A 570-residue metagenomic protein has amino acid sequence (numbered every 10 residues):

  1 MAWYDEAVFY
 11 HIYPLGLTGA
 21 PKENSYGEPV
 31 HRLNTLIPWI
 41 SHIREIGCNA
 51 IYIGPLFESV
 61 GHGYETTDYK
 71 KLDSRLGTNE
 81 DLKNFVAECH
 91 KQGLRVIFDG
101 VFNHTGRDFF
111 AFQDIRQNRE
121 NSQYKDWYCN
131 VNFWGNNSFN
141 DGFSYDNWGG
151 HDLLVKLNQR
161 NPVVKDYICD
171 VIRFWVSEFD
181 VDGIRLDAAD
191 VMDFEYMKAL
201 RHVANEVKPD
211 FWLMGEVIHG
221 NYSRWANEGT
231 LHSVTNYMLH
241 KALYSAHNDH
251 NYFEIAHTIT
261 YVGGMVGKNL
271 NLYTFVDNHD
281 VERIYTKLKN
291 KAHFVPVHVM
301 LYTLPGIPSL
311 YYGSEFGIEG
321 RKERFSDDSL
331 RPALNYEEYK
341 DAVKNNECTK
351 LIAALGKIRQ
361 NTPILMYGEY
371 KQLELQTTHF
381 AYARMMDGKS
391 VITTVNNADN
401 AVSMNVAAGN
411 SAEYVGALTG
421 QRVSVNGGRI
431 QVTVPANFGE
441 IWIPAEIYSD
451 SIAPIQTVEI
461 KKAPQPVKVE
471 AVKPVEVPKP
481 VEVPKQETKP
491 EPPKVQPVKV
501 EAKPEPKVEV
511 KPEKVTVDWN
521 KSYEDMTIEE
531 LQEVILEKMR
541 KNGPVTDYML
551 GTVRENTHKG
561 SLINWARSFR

Functional and structural regions predicted by a protein language model:
M1-Y52, E58, E88, F316-K511: Carbohydrate-interacting/catalytic domains
A2-F9, Y13-N49, L56-E178, L200-E206 (+1 more regions): Substrate-binding/active-site clefts of carbohydrate-active enzymes
E6, G47-N49, Q92-L94, D180-D182 (+4 more regions): Short, well-ordered coil/turn segments that N-cap beta-strands
I12, I43, I53, Y69 (+11 more regions): Conserved, mostly hydrophobic/aromatic
V86, H90, Q113-R116, S177 (+9 more regions): Active-site-proximal helices and loops of the catalytic beta/alpha 8
H104, I168-F194, T274, N278: Active-site groove signature of glycoside hydrolases
G267-K289: Active-site clefts of carbohydrate-active enzymes
K514-R570: Basic helix-extension-helix modules of the SAP/HeH family
